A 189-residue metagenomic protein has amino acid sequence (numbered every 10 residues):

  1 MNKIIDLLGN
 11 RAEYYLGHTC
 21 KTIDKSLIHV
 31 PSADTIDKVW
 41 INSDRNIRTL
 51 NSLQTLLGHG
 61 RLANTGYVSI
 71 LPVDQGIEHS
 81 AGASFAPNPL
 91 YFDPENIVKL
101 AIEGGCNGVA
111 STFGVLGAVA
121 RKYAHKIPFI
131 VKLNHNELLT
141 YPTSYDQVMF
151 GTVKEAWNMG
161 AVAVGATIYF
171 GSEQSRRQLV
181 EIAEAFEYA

Functional and structural regions predicted by a protein language model:
M1-H79, S84, G117-K126: N-terminal amphipathic alpha-helix/helix-capping segment at the start of soluble metabolic enzymes
K25-P31, A63, V68, G76-A189: Alpha/beta enzyme core
